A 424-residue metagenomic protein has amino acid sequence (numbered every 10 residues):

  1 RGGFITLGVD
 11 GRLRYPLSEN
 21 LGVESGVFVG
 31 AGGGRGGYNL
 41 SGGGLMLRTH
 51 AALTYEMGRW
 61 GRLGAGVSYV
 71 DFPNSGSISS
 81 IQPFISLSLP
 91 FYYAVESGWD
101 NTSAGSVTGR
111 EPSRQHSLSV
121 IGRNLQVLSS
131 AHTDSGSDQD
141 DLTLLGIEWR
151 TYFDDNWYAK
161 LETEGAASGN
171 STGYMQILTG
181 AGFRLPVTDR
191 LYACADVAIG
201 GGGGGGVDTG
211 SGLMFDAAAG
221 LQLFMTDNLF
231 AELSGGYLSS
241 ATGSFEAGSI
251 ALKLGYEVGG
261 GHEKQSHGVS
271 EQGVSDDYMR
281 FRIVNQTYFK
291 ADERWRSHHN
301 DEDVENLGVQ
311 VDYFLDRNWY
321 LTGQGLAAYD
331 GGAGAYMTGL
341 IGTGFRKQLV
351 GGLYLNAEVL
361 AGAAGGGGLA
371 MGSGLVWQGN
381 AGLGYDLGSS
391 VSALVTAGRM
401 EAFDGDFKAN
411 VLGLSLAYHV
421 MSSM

Functional and structural regions predicted by a protein language model:
R1, L125-G146, F289-L307: Surface-exposed strand-loop-strand hairpins of Gram-negative outer-membrane beta-barrel proteins
R1, V29-R35, V67-P73, L89-Y93 (+11 more regions): Transmembrane beta-strands of outer-membrane beta-barrel pores
R1-R35, E148-V207, G308-V376, Y418: Gram-negative (and chloroplast) outer-membrane scaffold detector with strong preference for beta-barrel transmembrane
G3-L7, G43-T49, S77-P83, Q139-L145 (+7 more regions): Residues that define the transmembrane beta-barrel architecture of outer-membrane proteins
R12-R14, A52-E56, G64, S86-P90 (+9 more regions): Transmembrane beta-barrel domains of outer membrane proteins
E19-V23, Y55-A65, Y92-G98, D155-L161 (+7 more regions): Repeated loop/turn-to-beta-strand initiation elements of outer-membrane beta-barrel proteins
V23-V27, L63-A65, P83-I85, H116-V120 (+10 more regions): Transmembrane beta-strands of outer-membrane beta-barrel proteins
S79-A104, S117-V127, E246-S270, V274 (+2 more regions): Outer-membrane beta-barrel "beta-signal"
